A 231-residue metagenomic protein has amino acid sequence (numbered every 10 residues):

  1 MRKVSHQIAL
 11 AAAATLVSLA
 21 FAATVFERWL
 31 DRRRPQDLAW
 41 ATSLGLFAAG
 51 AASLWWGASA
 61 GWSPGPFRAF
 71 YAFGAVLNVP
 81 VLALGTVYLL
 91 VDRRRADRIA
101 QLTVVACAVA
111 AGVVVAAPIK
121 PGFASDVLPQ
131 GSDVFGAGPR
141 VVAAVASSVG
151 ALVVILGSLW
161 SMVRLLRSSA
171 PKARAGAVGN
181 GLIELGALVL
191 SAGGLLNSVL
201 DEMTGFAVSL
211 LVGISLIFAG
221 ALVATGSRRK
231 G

Functional and structural regions predicted by a protein language model:
H6-A14, G112, A116-W160: Extracellular-loop-to-transmembrane junctions of the mid-late helices
H6-V17, R68-L77: Structural signature of hydrophobic alpha-helical transmembrane segments
A13-A20, T24, Q36-G57, G181-N197: Hydrophobic alpha-helical transmembrane segments of multi-pass membrane proteins
A20-F26, V81-Y88, V141-P171: Alpha-helical transmembrane segments in multipass membrane proteins, preferentially the mid-helix core
R32-L44, D97-T103, R174-I183: Membrane-interfacial loop-to-transmembrane alpha-helix junctions, especially the N-terminal start
P35, A49-F70, G194-S209: Helix-loop junctions on the outward
V87-G131: The cytoplasmic-loop to transmembrane-helix boundary for the fourth helix
L156-L165, R174-G231: C-terminal transmembrane-bundle signature of multipass membrane proteins, characterized by strong activation on
